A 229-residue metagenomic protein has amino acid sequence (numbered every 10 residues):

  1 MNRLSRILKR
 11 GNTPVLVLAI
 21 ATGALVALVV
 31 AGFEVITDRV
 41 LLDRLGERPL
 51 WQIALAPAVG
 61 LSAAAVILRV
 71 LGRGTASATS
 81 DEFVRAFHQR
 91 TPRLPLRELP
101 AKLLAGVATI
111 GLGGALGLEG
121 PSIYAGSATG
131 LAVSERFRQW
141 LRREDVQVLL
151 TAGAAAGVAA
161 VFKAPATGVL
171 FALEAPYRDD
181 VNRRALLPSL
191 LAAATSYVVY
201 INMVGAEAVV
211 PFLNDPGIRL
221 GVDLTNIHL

Functional and structural regions predicted by a protein language model:
M1-L229: Alpha-helical transmembrane segments and immediately membrane-proximal extracytoplasmic
